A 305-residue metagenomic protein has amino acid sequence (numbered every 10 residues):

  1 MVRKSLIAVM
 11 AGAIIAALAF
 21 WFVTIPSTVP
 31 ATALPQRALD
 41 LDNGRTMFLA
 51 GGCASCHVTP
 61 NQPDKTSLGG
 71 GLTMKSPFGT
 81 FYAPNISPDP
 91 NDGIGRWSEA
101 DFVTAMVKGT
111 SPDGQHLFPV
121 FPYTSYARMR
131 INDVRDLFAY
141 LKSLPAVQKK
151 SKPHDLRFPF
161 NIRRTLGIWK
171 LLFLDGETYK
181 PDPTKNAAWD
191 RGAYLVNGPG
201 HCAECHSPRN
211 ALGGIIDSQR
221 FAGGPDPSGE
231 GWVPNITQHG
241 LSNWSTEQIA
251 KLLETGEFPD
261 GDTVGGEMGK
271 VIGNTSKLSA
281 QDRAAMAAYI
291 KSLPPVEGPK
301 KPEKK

Functional and structural regions predicted by a protein language model:
M1-D42, E303-K305: N-terminal export/targeting leaders of redox proteins
S27-L49, I168-N197, K305: Electrostatic cytochrome c docking/interface patches
Q36-T73: Short extracytoplasmic
G44, A50-P60, F102, L137 (+5 more regions): The canonical Cys-X-X-Cys-His
C56-Q62, V107-K108, P122, K142-S143 (+2 more regions): Detector for the c-type heme attachment site
L72-V103, T124-N132, R220-F258, V271-A284: Electron-transfer interface patches adjacent to heme c in soluble/periplasmic c-type cytochromes and di-/multiheme
R96-D101, S111-F118, G214-I215, N243-K251 (+3 more regions): Extended intrinsically disordered, low-complexity coil regions enriched in Ser, Thr, Gly, Ala and often Pro
K149-R164: Extended, well-folded interaction surfaces typified by the phenylalanyl-tRNA synthetase beta subunit core
